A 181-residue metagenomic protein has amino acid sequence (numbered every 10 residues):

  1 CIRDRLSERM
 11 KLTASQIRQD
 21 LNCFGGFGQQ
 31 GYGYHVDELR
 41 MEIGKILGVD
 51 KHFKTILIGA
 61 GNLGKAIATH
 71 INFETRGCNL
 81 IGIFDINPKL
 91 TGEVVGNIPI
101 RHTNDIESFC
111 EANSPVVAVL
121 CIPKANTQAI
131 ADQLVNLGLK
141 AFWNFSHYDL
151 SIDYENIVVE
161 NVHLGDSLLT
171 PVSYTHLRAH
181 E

Functional and structural regions predicted by a protein language model:
C1-I2, T175-E181: Conserved small/polar residues in nucleotide/adenosyl-binding loops
R5-S7: A short alpha-helical element within helix-turn-helix/winged-helix DNA-binding domains across DNA-binding proteins
R9-K54: HTH-adjacent hinge/linker in prokaryotic transcriptional regulators
K45, T69, F73, D132 (+1 more regions): Short, well-ordered alpha-helices that flank and scaffold nucleotide-derived cofactor binding pockets
V49, T75-G77, A112, N136: Alpha-helix termination/capping residues and helix-transition junctions
K51-R76, G82-I86: Glycine-rich adenosine-cofactor-binding loop
L90-E93: A glycine-biased structural micro-motif
G96-S173, L177: Phosphate-bearing ligand-interacting subdomains that bind or position ATP/ADP/UDP/GDP/NAD(P) or nucleotide-linked
